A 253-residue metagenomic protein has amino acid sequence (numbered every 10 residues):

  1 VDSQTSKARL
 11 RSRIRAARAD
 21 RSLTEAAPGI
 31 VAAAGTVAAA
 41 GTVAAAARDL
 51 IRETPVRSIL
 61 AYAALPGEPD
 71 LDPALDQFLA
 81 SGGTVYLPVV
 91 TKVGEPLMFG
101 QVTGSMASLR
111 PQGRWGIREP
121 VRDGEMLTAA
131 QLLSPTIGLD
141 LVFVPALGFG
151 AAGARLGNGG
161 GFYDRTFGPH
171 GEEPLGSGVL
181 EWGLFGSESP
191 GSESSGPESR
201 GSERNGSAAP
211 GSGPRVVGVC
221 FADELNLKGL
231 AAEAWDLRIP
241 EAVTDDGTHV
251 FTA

Functional and structural regions predicted by a protein language model:
V1-L133, I137: N-terminal active-site beta-alpha-beta segment that forms phosphate/nucleotide-binding and substrate-recognition loops
V1-R9, A16-L23, S105, V121-V142 (+3 more regions): Surface-exposed, charge/polar-rich loops and edge strands
I59, V142-F143: Receiver (REC) domain switch-region micro-motif
L71-L79, Y163-G168, I239: Short amphipathic alpha-helical segments and helix-helix/interface helices
G148: Short beta-strand-loop/turn "lid" adjacent to the catalytic site in phosphate-handling enzymes
E173-A208: Intrinsically disordered, low-complexity segments used as extracellular stalks/linkers and nuclear/regulatory IDRs
